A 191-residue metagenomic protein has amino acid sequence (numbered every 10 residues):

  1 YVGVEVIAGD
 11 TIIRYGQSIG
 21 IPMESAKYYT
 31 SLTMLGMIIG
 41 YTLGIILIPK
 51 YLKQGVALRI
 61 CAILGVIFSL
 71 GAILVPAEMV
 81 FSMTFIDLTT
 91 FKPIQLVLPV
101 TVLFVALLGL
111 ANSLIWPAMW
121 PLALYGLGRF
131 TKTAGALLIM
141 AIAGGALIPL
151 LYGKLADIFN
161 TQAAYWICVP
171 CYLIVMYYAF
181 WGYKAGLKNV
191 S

Functional and structural regions predicted by a protein language model:
Y1-S31, M37: Extracytoplasmic gate region of multi-pass secondary transporters
M34-I39, I142-G144: Short hydrophobic/small-residue motifs within alpha-helical transmembrane segments of multi-pass transporter-like
G40-Q54, A156-D157: Helix-to-loop junctions at the C-terminal end of transmembrane segments in multipass secondary transporters
I63-I94, F180: C-terminal ends and interior cores of transmembrane alpha-helices in multi-pass membrane transporters/permeases
T84-I115: Hydrophobic core of transmembrane alpha-helices in multi-pass small-molecule transporters, especially MFS/SLC-type
S113-G128: Intracellular juxtamembrane helix-capping segments at the cytosolic ends of symmetry-related transmembrane helices
L151-Y172: A membrane-interface helix-boundary motif in multi-pass transporters
V169-S191: Multi-pass alpha-helical transporter architecture, strongest for 12-TM Major Facilitator/SLC carriers used
